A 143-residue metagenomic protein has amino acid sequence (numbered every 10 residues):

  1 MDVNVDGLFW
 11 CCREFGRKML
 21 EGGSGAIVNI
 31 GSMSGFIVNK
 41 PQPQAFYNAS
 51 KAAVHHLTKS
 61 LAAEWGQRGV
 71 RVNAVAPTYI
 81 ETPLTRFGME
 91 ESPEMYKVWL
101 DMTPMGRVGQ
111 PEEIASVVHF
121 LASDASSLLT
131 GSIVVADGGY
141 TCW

Functional and structural regions predicted by a protein language model:
C12, S50, T58: Active-site helix of classical SDR
R17, A63-Q67, S127: Alpha-helical segment proximal to the catalytic Tyr-Lys
S32: Residue(s) in the substrate-gating loop at a strand-loop-helix junction that position the organic substrate next
Q42-P43, Q67, Y79-T103: A glycine/serine/threonine-rich, flexible loop-to-helix segment that serves as the NAD(P) cofactor-binding "lid"
R71-P77, E81, A122, V135-D137: Conserved SDR Rossmann-fold cofactor-binding beta-strand/turn motif
T103-I114: A conserved structural motif in NAD(P)-dependent oxidoreductases
V118-H119, T130-W143: Short C-terminal tail/terminal secondary-structure segment of NAD(P)H-dependent dehydrogenase/reductase domains
